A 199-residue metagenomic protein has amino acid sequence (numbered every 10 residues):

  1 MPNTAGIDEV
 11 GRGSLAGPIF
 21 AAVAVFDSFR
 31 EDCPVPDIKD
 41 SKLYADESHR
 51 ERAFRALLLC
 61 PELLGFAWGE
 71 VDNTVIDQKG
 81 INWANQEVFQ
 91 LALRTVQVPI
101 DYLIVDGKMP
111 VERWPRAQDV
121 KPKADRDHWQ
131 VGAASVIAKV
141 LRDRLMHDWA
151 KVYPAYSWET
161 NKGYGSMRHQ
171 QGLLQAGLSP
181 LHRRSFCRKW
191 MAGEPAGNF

Functional and structural regions predicted by a protein language model:
M1-F199: RNase H-like, Mg2+-dependent phosphodiesterase core, and more generally RNA phosphate-backbone-engaging helix-loop
